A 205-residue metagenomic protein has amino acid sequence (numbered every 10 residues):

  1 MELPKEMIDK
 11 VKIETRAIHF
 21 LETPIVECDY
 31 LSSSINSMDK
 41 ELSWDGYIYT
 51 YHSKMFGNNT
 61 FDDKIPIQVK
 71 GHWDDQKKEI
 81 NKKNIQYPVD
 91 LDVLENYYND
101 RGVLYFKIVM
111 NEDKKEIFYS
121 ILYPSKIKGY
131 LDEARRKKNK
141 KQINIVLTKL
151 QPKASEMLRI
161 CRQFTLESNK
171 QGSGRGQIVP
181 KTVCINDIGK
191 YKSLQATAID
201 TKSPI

Functional and structural regions predicted by a protein language model:
M1-M7: A short, surface-exposed helix-loop junction/capping segment
D9-P88: Catalytic centers of nucleases
E41, Y87-R101, R159-R175: A short, terminal or domain-edge coil/loop segment
Y47, I80-K82, D132-R135, I160: Surface-exposed beta-strand edges and their flanking turn/coil or helix-capping segments
D62-G129: Elongated alpha-helical scaffolds
D74-K78, L94-Y98, D132-N139, V146-L150 (+1 more regions): Short, surface-exposed, polar/charged, turn-prone segments marking secondary-structure boundaries
I117-R159: Compact, glycine/acidic-enriched structural inserts
L147-I205: Charge-rich interaction segments
